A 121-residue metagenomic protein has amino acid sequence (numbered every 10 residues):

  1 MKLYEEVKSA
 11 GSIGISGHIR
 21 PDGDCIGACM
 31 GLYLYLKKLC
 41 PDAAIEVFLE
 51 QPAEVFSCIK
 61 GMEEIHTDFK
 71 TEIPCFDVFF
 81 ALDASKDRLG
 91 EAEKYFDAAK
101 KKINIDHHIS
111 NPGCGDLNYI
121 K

Functional and structural regions predicted by a protein language model:
M1-K121: Replace "Mg2+/Mn2+-dependent" with "divalent metal-dependent
